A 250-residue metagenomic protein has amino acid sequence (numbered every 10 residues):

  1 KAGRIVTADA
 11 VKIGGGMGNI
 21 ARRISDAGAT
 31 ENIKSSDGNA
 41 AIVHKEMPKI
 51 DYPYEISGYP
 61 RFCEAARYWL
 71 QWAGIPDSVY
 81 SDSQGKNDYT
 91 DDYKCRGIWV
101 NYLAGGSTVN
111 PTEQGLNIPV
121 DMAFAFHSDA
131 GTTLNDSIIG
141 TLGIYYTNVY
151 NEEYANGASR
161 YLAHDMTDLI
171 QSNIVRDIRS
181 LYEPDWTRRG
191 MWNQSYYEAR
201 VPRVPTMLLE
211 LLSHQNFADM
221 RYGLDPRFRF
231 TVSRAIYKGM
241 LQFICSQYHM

Functional and structural regions predicted by a protein language model:
K1-I5: Short beta-strand-plus-loop segments that form exposed binding edges in beta-rich domains
V6, I118, P202: Structured loop/turn residues at beta-strand edges in well-structured enzyme cores
D9, D26-I42, V232-M250: Low-complexity, Gly/Ser/Thr/Pro-rich intrinsically disordered linker/tail segments
D9, P60-Q71, I98, Y102 (+7 more regions): Solvent-exposed, polar/charged alpha-helical surfaces in well-ordered, non-transmembrane soluble domains, broadly
V11-I13: Extracellular beta-strand elements of beta-rich domains used for carbohydrate recognition/degradation or cell-matrix
A21-I139, N156: Catalytic-core regions of hydrolytic enzymes
S107, M122-E152, Y182-H249: Active-site-adjacent mobile loop/cap segments within catalytic or ligand-binding domains
S159-W192: Active-site-adjacent substrate-binding region of metalloamidase/peptidase-like peptide-processing proteins
